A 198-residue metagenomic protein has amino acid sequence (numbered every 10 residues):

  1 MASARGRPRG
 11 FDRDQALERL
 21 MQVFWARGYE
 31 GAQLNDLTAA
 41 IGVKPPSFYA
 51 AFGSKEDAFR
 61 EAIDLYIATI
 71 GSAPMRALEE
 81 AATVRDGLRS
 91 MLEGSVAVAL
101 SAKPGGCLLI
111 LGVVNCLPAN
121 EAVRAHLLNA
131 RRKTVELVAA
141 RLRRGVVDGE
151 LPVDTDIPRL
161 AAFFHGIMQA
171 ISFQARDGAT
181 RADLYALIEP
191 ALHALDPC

Functional and structural regions predicted by a protein language model:
M1-R5, S90-A97, R132-E136, A140-V147 (+2 more regions): C-terminal peripheral helix-coil segments that are non-catalytic and often amphipathic
A2-A4, Q15, R19-D57, E61: Helix-turn-helix
D64-I70: Short, basic, alpha-helical segments at the C-terminal edge of helix-turn-helix-like DNA-binding modules
G71, D86-R89, E121-D148, R159: Amphipathic alpha-helical packing segments from all-alpha helical-bundle domains
P74-G105, I157-F164: Hydrophobic alpha-helical connector segments
D86-G87, S101-R124: Amphipathic alpha-helical segments used for helix-helix packing
I110-L111, V153-Q174, L187-A194: Hydrophobic alpha-helical segments that form the core of small-molecule binding pockets and/or dimer interfaces
